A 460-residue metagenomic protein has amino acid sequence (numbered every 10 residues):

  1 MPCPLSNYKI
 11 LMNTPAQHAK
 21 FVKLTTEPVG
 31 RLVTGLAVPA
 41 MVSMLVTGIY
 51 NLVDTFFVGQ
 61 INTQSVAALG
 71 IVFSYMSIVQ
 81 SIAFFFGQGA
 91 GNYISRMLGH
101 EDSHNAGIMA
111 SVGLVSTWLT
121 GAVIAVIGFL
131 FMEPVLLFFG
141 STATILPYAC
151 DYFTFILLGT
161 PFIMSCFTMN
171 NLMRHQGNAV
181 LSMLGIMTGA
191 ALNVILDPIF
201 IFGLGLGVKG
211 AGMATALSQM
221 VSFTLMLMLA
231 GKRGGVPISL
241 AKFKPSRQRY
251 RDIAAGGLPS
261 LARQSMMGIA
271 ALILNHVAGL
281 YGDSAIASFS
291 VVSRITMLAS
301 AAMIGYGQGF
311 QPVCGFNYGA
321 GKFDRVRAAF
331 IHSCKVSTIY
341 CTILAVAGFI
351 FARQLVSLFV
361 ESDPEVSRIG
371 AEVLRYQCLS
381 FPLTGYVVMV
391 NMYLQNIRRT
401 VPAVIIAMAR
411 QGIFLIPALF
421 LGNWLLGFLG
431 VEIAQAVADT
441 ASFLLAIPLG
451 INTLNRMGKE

Functional and structural regions predicted by a protein language model:
P2-A37, I94-P161, G203-L258, C314-S380 (+1 more regions): Short alpha-helical transmembrane segments in multi-pass integral membrane proteins
L24-F56, Q60-I61, S77-G89, Y93 (+6 more regions): N-terminal transmembrane alpha-helices
G35-D54, F155, G189, S218-S222 (+4 more regions): Transmembrane helical elements of multi-pass membrane transporters/channels
L45, I49-A67, L136-A143, I199-L206 (+4 more regions): Helix-terminus/linker motif at the lipid-water interface of multi-pass membrane proteins
T63-S74, A149-F153, G212, D283-R294 (+2 more regions): Small-residue hotspots at the loop-to-helix junctions and early N-terminal turns of transmembrane alpha-helices
V66-V126, I163-S182, S288-A352, T384-I406: Small-residue-rich hydrophobic transmembrane alpha-helices
I78-S81, N193-P198, S222-L227, L298-A301 (+3 more regions): Hydrophobic transmembrane alpha-helices of multi-pass small-molecule transporters
G87, I156-R174, S182-A190, A211-T224 (+4 more regions): Short runs within selected transmembrane alpha-helices of multi-pass transporters and secretion channels
